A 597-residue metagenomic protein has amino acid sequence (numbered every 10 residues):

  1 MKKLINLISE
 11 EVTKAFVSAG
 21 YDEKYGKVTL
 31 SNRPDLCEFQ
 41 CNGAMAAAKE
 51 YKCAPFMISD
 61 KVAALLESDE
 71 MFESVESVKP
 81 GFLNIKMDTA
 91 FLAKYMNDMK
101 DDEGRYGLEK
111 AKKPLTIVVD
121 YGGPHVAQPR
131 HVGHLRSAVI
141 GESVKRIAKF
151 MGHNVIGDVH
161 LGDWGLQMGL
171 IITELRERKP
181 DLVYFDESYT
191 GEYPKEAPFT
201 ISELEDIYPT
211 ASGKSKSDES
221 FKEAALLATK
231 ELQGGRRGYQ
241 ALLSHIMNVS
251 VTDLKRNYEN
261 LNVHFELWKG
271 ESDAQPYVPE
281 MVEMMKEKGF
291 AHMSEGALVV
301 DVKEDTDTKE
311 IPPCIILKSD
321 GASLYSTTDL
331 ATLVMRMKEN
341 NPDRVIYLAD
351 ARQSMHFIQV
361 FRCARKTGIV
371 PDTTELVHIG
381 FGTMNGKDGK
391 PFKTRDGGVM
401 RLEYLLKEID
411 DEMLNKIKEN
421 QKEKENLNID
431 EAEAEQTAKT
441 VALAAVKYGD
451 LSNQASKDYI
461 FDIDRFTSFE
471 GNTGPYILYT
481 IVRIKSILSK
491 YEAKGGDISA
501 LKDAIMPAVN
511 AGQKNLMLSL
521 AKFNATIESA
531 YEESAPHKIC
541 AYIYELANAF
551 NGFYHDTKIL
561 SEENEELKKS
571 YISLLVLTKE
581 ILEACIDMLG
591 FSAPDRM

Functional and structural regions predicted by a protein language model:
M1-A93, A111-M597: Non-catalytic interaction-recognition regions
K94-M99: Short, charged, solvent-exposed linker or helix-capping segments at domain edges/interfaces that act as flexible hinges
K100-K112: Flexible, low-complexity linker/hinge segments
